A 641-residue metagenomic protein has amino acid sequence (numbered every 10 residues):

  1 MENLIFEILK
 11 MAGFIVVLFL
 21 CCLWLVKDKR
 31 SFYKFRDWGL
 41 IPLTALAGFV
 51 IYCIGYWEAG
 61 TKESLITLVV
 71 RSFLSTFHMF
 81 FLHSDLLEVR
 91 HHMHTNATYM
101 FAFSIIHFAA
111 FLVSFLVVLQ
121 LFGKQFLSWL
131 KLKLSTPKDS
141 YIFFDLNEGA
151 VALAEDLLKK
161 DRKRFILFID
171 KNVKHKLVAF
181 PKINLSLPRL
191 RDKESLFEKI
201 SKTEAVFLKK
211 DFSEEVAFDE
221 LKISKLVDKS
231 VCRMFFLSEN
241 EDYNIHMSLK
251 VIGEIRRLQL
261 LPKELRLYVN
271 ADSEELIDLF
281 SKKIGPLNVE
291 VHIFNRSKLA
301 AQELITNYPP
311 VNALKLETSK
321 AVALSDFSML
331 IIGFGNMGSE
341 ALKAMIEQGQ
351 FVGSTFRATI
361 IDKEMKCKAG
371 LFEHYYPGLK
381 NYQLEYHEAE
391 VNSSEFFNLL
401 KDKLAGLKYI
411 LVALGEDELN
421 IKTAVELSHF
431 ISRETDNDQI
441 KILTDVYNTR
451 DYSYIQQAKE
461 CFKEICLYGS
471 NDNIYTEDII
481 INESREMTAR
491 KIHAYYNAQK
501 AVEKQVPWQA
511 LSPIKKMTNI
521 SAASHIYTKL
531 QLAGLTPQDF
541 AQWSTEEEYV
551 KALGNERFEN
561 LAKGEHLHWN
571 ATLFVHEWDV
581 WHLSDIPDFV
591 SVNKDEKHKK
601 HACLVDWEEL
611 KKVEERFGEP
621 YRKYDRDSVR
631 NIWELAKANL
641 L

Functional and structural regions predicted by a protein language model:
E2-G48, I54, E58-V70, H78 (+5 more regions): Cytosolic regulatory regions of ion transport systems
S584-K599: Short glycine/proline-rich, acidic loop/turn segments that cap or connect secondary-structure elements
C603: Charged, often glycine-rich, active-site loop that binds/positions anionic groups
E634: Glycine-rich, flexible loop motifs
A638-L640: Ser/Thr/Pro-rich, low-complexity mucin-like regions that serve as glycosylated stalks/linkers or repetitive adhesive
